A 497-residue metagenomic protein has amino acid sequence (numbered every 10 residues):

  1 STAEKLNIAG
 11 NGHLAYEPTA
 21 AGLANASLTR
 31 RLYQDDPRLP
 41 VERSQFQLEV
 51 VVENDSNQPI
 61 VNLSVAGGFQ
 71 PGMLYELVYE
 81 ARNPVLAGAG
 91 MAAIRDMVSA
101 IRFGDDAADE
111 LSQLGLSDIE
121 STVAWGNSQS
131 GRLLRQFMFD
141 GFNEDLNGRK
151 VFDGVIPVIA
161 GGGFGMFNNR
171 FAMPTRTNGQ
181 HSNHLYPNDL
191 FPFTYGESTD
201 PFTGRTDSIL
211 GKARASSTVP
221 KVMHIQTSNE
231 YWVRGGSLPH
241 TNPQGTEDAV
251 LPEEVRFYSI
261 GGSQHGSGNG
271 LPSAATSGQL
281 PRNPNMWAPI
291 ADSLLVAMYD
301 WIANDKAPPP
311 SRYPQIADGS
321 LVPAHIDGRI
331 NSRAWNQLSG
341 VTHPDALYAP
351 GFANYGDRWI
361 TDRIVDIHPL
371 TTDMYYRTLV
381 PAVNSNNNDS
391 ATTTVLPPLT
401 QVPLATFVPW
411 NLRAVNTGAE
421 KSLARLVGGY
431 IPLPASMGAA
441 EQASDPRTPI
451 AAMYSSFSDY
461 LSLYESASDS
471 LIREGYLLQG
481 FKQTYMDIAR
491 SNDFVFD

Functional and structural regions predicted by a protein language model:
S1-D497: C-terminal His-loop and adjacent cap/lid subdomain of alpha/beta-hydrolase
